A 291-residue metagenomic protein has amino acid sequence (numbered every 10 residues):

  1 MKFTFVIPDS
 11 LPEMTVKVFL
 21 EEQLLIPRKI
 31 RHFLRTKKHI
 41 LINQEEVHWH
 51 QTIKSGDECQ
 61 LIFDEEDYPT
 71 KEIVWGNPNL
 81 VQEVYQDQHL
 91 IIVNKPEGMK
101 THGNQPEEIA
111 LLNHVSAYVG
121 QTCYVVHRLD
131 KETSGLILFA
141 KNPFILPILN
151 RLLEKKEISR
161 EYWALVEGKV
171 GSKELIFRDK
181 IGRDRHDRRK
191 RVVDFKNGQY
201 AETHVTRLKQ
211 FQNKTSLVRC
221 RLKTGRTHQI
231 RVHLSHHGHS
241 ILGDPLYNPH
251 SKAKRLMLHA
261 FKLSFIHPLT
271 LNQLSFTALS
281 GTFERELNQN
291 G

Functional and structural regions predicted by a protein language model:
M1-I176, K180, R185, E286-L287: RNA pseudouridine synthases
M1-L34, V81, K196, Q212-T215 (+2 more regions): Pseudouridine synthases involved in rRNA/tRNA modification
T52, K169, Q210-Q212, P268: Short polar/acidic secondary-structure junctions
I73-P78, D194-T203, M257-L258: Short coil-to-beta-strand transition motifs
E83, V166, H204-R207, I241: Conserved hydrophobic positions within beta-strands
V84-Y85, D130, G182, T206-K209 (+2 more regions): Well-ordered beta-strand positions
Y162, F177, A201-T203, S216-V218: Structural detector for hydrophobic anchor residues on beta-strands
H186-R189, Y200-E202, G243-N248: Short Pro/Gly-enriched beta-strand edge/turn motifs at strand-loop
